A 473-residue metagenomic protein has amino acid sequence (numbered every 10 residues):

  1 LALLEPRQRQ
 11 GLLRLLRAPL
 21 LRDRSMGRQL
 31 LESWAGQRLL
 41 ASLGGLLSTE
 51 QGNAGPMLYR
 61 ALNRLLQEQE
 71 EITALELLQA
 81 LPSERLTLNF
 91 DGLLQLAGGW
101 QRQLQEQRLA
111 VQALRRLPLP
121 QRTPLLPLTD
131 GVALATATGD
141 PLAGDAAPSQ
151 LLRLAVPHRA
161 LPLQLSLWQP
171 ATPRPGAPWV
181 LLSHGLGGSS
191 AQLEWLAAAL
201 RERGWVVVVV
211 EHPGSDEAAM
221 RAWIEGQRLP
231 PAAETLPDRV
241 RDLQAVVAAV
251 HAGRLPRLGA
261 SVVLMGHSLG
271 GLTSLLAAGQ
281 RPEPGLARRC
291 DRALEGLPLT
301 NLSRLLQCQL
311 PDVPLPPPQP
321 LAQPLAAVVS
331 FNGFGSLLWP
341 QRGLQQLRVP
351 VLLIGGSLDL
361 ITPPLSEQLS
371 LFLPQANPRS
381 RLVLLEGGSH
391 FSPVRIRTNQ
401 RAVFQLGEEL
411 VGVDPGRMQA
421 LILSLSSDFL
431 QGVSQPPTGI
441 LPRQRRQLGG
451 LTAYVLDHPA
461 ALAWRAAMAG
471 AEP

Functional and structural regions predicted by a protein language model:
A2-V132: Mature extracellular/secreted ectodomains of secretory-pathway proteins
L119-P175: N-terminal cap/lid segment of alpha/beta-hydrolase-fold proteins
G176-G185: Short beta-strand element of the alpha/beta-hydrolase
G185, M265-S274: Gly/Ala-rich beta-loop-alpha elbow adjacent to hydrolase catalytic centers
G187, A191-A199, V208-P237, F404-G407: Cap/lid segment of the alpha/beta-hydrolase catalytic domain
R228-P256, L272, L276, L286-N301 (+1 more regions): Alpha/beta-hydrolase active-site loop
L347, L353-G355: Short beta-strand/loop motif that positions the catalytic acidic residue of the alpha/beta-hydrolase fold
L360-E367: Conserved alpha/beta-hydrolase "acid-adjacent" motif
